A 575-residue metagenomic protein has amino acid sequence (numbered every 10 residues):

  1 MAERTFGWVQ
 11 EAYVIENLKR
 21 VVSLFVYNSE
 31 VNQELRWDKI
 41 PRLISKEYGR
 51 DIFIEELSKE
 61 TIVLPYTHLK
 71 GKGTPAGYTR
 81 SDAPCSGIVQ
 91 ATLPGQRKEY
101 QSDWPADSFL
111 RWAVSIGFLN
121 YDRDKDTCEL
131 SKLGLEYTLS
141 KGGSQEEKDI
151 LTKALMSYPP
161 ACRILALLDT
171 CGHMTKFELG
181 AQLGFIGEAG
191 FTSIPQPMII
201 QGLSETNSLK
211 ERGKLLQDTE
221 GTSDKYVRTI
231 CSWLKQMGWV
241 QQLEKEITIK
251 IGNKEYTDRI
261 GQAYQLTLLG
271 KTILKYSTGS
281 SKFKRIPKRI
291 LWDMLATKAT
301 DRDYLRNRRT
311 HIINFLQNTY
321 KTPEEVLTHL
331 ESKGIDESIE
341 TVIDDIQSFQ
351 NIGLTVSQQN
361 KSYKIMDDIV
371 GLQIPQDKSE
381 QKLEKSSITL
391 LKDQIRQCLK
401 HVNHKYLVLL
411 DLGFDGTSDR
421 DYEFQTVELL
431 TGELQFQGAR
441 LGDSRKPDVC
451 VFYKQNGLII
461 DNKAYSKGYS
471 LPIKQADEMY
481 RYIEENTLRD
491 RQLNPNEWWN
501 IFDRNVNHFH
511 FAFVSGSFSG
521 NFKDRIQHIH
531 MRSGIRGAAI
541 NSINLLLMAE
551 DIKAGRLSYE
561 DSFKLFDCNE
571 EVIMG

Functional and structural regions predicted by a protein language model:
M1-H404: Donor-sugar nucleotide-binding helix/loop cap in glycosyltransferases
K378-G575: Catalytic core segments in nucleotide and nucleic-acid processing enzymes
